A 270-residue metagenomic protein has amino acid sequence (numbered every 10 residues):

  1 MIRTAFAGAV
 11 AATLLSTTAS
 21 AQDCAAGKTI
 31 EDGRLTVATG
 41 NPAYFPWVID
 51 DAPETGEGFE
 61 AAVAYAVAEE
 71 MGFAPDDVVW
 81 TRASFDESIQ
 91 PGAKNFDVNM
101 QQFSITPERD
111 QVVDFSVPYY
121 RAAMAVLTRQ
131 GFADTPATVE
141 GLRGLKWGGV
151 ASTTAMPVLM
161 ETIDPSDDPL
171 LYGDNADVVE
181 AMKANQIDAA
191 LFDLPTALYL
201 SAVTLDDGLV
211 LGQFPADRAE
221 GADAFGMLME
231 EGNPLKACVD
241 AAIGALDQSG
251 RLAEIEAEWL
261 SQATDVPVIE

Functional and structural regions predicted by a protein language model:
D23-Q102: Extracytoplasmic small-molecule ligand-binding "clamshell" domains of the periplasmic binding protein/Venus flytrap
N41, R121-T128, L194, A202-I243 (+1 more regions): Periplasmic-binding protein-like
P42-A43, E54-E70, S104, A125-D177 (+1 more regions): Bilobed "Venus flytrap"/periplasmic-binding protein-like clamshell domains and structurally analogous long
A61-M71, F132, L145-K146, T153 (+1 more regions): Extended ligand-binding regions for polar small-molecule ligands
F73-P75, A93-Q101, L145, A184-F192 (+2 more regions): Alpha-to-beta junction loops
D77-G141, A216: Acidic, polar ligand-binding/catalytic clefts
D86-E87, F103-V112, V158-E161, D188-G221: A ligand-binding cleft/hinge motif common to bilobed small-molecule-binding domains
T154-L170, L209-V210, A241-E270: Ligand-binding clefts/hinges and TM-proximal coupling segments of bilobed small-molecule sensing domains
